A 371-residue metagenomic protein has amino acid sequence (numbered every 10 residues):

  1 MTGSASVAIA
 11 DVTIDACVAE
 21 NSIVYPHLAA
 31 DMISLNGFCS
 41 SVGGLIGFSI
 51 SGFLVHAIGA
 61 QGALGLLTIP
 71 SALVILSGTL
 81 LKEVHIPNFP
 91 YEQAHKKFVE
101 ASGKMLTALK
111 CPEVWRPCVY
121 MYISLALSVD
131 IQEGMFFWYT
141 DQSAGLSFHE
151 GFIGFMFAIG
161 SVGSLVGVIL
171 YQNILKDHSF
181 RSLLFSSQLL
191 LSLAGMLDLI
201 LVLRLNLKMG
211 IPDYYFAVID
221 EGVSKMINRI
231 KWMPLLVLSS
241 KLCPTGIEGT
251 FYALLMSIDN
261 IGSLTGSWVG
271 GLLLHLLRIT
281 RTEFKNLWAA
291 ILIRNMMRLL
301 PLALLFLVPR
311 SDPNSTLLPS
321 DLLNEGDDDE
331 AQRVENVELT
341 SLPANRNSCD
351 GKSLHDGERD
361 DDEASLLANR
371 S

Functional and structural regions predicted by a protein language model:
T2, L106, W115-S124, F155-I159 (+5 more regions): Alpha-helical transmembrane segments of MFS and MFS-like solute carriers/permeases
A5, I9-V12, A16, E20-D130 (+3 more regions): Intracellular loop-helix junctions on the cytosolic face of multi-pass helical membrane proteins
V7-I23, I230-P244, T250: Intracellular juxtamembrane helix-capping segments at the cytosolic ends of symmetry-related transmembrane helices
I23-N36, E150-G151, Y215, T245-I258 (+1 more regions): Loop-to-transmembrane helix entry/capping segments in MFS-fold secondary transporters and related SLC/MFSD carriers
S34-V42, F155-V162, L189-S192, G222 (+2 more regions): Transmembrane alpha-helical cores of Major Facilitator Superfamily
I153-H178, S187-L199, S263-G266: Transmembrane alpha-helices of Major Facilitator/SLC transporters
S182-P234: C-terminal transmembrane helical hairpin of 12-TM major facilitator-type secondary transporters
G246-L276: A late C-terminal transmembrane helix in Major Facilitator Superfamily
